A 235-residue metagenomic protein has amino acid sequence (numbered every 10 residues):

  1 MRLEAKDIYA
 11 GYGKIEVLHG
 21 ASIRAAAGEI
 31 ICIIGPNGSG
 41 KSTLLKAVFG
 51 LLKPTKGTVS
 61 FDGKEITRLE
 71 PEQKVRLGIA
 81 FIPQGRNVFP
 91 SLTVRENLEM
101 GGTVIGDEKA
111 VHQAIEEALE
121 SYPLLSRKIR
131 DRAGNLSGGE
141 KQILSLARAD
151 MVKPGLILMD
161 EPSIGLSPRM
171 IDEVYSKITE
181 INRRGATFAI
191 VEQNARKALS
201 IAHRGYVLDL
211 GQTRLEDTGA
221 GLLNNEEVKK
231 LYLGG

Functional and structural regions predicted by a protein language model:
G13, V94-Q113, S121-P123, D217 (+1 more regions): ABC-type ATPase nucleotide-binding domains, specifically the catalytic core motifs of the NBD
I34-P36: The feature captures the beta-strand-to-loop junction immediately N-terminal to the Walker
F49: Helix-to-loop junction immediately C-terminal to a conserved catalytic motif
K53, E65-G85, E108-I115, R127-R130 (+2 more regions): ABC ATPase NBD coupling module
R132-L136: Conserved ABC ATPase signature
A149-D150: ABC ATPase C-loop
I157-E161: Catalytic Walker B motif of ABC-type/P-loop ATPase nucleotide-binding domains
